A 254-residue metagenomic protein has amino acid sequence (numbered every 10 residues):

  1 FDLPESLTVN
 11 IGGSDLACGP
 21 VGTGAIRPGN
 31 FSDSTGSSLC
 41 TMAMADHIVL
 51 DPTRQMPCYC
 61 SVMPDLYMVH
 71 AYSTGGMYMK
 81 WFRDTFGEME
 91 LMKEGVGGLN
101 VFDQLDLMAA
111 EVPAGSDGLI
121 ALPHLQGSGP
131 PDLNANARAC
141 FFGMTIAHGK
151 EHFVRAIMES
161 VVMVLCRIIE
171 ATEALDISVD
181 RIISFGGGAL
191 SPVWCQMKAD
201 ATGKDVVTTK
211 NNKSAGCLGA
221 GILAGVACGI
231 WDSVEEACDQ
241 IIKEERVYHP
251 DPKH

Functional and structural regions predicted by a protein language model:
D2-L3, G13-N30: Conserved phosphate-binding catalytic cores of ATP/NTP-utilizing and phosphoryl-transfer enzymes
E5-T8: The feature identifies polytopic integral membrane transport proteins across all domains of life
N10-I11, A43-Q55, Y59-H254: Glycine/Thr-rich phosphate-binding loops that ligate phosphate moieties of nucleotide and other phosphorylated ligands
C18-V21, L39-A43, A121: Short beta-strand scaffold segments in enzyme catalytic cores
R27, L39-T41, L190: Glycine-rich nucleotide phosphate-binding loop and flanking beta-alpha elements of Rossmann-like dinucleotide-binding
D33: Positively charged, glycine-rich low-complexity segments
